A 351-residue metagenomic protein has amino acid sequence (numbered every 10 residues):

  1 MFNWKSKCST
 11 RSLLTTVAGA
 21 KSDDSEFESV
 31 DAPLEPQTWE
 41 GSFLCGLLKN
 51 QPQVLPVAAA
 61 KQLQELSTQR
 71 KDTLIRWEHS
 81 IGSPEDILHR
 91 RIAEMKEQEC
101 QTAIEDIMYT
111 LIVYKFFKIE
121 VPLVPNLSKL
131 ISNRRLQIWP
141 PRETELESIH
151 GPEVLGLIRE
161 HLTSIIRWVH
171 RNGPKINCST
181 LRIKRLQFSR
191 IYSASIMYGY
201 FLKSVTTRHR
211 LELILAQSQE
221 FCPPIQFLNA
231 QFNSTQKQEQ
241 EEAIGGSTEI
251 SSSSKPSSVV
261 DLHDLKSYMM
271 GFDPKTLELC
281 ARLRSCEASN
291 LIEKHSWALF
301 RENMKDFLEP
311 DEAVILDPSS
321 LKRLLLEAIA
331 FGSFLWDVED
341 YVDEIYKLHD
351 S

Functional and structural regions predicted by a protein language model:
M1-D24: N-terminal chloroplast transit peptides
K21-S351: Long compositionally biased, domain-poor regions of proteins
